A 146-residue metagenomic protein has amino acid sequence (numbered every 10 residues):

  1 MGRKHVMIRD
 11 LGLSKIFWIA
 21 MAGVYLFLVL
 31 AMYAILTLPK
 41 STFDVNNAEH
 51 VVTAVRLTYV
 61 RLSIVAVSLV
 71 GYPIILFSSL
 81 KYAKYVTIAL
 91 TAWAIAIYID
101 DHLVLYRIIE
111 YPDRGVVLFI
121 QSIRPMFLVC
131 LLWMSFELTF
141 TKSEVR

Functional and structural regions predicted by a protein language model:
G2-R146: Topology signature of small-to-medium multi-pass alpha-helical membrane proteins
